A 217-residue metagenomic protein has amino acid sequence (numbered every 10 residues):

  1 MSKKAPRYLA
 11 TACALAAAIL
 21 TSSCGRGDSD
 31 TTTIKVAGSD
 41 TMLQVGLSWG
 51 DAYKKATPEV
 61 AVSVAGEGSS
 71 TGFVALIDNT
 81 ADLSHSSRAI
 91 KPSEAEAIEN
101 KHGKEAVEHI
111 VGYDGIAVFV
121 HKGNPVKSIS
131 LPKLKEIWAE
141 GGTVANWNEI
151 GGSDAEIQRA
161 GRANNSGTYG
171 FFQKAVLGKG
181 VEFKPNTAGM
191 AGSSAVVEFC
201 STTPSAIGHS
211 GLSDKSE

Functional and structural regions predicted by a protein language model:
S2-A12: Bacterial N-terminal signal peptides that target proteins for export
A14-A18: N-terminal targeting leaders
I19-S23: C-terminal motif of bacterial Sec signal peptides marking the signal peptidase cleavage site
C24-E217: Flexible loop/hinge segments at secondary-structure junctions
